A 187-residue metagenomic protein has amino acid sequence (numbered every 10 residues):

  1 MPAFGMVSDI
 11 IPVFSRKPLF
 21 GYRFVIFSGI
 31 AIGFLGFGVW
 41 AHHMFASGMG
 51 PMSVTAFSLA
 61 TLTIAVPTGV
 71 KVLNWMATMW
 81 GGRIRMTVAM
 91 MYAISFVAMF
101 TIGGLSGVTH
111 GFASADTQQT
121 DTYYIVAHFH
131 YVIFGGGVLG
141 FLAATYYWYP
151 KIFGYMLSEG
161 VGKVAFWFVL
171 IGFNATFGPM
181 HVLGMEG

Functional and structural regions predicted by a protein language model:
M1-G187: Membrane-embedded and interfacial regions of multi-pass energy-transducing membrane proteins
